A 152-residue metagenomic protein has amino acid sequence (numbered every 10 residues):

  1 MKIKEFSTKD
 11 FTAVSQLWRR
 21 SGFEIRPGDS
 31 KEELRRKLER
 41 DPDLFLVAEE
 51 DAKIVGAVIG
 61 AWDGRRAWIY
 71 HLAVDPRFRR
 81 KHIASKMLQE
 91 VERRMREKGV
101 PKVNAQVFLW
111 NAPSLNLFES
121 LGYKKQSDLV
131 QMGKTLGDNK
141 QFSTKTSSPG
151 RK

Functional and structural regions predicted by a protein language model:
M1-A13: A short beta-loop-alpha structural element at the N-terminal edge of CoA-dependent acyl/N-acetyltransferase catalytic
F11, S15-K37: Conserved GNAT-fold acetyl-CoA-binding loop/helix
R36-V47, W68: A short helix-loop-beta-strand connector motif used in the catalytic cores of GNAT acetyltransferases and, in some
V47, K53-A61, W68-A73: Conserved beta-strand in the GNAT
A61-Y70, R79, K125-L129: A conserved beta-turn-beta hairpin within the catalytic core of GNAT-like acetyltransferases that forms part
L72-R79, V107-F108: A short, internal acetyl-CoA/4′-phosphopantetheine-binding micro-motif in the GNAT/acyltransferase core
R80-R93, N116, S120: Conserved acetyl-CoA-binding loop-helix of GNAT-fold acetyltransferases
M95-V107: Conserved GNAT acetyl-CoA-binding A-motif
